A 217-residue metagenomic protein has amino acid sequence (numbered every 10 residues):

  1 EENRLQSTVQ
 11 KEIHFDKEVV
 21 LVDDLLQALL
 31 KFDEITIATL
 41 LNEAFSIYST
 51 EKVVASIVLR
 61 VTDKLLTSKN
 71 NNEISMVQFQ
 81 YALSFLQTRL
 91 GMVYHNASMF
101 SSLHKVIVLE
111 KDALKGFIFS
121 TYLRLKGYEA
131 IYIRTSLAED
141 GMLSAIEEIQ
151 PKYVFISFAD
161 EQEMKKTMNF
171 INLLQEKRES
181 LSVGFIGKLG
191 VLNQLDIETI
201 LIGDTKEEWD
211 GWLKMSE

Functional and structural regions predicted by a protein language model:
E1-S98: Long amphipathic alpha-helical segments
N72-S75, T88-E217: C-terminal regulatory/effector modules of DNA-binding transcriptional regulators
